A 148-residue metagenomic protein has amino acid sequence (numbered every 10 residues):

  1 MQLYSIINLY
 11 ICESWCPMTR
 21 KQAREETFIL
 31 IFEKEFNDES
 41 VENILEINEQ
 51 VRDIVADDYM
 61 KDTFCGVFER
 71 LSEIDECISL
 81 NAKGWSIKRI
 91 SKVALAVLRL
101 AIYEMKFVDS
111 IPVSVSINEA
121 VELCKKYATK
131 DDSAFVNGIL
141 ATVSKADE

Functional and structural regions predicted by a protein language model:
M1-E148: N-terminal interaction/assembly modules
